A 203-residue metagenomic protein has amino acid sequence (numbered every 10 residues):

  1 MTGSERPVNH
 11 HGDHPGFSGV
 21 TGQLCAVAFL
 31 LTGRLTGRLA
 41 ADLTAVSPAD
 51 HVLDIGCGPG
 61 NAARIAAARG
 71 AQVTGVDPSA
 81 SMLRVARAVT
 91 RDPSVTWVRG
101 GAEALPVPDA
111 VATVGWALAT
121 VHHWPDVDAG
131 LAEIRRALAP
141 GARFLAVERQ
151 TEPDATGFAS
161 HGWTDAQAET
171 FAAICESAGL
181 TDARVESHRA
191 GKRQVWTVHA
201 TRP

Functional and structural regions predicted by a protein language model:
S4-G16, T21-T32, V76, R143-H199: C-terminal alpha-helical "lid/dimerization" subdomain adjacent to the S-adenosyl-L-methionine
L30-P48: Conserved alpha-helix/loop element of class I SAM-dependent methyltransferases that forms part of the SAM/SAH-binding
H51, A142-R143: Short glycine-centered segments of the SAM/dcSAM-binding site in methyltransferase folds
H51-I55, P59-A104: Class I SAM-dependent methyltransferase SAM/SAH-binding core
W116: A conserved beta-strand element that flanks and buttresses the S-adenosyl-L-methionine
H122-H123: A short His-aromatic
D128-P140: A short glycine-rich, Lys/Arg-flanked "PGG" loop and its adjoining helix->strand segment in the class I
